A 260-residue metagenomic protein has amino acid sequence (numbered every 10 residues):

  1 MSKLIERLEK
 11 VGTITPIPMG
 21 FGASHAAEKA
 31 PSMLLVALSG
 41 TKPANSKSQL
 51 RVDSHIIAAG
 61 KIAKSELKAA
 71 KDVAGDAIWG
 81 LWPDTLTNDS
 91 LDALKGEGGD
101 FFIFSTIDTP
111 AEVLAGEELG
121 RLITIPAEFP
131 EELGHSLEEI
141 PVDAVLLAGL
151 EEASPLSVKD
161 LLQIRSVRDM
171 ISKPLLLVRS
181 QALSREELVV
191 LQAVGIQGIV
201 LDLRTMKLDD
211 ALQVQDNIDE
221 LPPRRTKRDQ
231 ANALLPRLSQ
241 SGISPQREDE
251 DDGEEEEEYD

Functional and structural regions predicted by a protein language model:
M1-P83, Q246-D260: Conserved N-terminal beta1-alpha1 strand-loop-helix module at the mouth
G22-A27, L67-G75, K95, T109-E118 (+2 more regions): Surface-exposed amphipathic alpha-helices with a cationic face
P31-G40, D53-A59, D76-D84, D100-F104 (+4 more regions): Hydrophobic faces of well-ordered beta-strands that scaffold small-molecule active sites in alpha/beta enzyme cores
N45-K47, N88-G96, F129-E139, S180-I199: Catalytic cores of alpha/beta
S54-I62, G98-E112, A144-S154, Q192-N217: Glycine-rich phosphate-binding active-site loops on the catalytic face of alpha/beta enzymes
A70, T205-D260: C-terminal helical cap(s) of enzyme catalytic domains, especially alpha/beta-barrels
I78-K173, Q230-N232: Conserved anion-binding
N88, E152-S157, A182-E186, M206-D209: Short, small-residue-enriched loops and turns at beta-alpha junctions that line or gate enzyme active sites
